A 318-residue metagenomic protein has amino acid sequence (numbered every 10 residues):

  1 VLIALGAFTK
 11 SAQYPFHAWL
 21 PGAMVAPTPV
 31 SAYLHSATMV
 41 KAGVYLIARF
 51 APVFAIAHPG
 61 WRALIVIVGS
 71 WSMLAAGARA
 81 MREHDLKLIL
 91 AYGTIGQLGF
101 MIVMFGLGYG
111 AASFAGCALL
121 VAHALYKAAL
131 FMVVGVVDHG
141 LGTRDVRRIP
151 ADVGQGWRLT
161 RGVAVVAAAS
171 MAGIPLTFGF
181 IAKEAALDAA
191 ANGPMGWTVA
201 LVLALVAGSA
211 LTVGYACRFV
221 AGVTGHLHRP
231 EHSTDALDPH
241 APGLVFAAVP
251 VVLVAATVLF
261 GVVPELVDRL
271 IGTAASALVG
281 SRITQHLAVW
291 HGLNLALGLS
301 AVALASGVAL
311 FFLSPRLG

Functional and structural regions predicted by a protein language model:
V1-D238: Hydrophobic transmembrane alpha-helices and their helix-loop junctions in integral membrane proteins
V153-G162, R218-G318: Cytoplasmic/organellar membrane-interface segments at the starts of transmembrane helices in multi-pass inner-membrane
